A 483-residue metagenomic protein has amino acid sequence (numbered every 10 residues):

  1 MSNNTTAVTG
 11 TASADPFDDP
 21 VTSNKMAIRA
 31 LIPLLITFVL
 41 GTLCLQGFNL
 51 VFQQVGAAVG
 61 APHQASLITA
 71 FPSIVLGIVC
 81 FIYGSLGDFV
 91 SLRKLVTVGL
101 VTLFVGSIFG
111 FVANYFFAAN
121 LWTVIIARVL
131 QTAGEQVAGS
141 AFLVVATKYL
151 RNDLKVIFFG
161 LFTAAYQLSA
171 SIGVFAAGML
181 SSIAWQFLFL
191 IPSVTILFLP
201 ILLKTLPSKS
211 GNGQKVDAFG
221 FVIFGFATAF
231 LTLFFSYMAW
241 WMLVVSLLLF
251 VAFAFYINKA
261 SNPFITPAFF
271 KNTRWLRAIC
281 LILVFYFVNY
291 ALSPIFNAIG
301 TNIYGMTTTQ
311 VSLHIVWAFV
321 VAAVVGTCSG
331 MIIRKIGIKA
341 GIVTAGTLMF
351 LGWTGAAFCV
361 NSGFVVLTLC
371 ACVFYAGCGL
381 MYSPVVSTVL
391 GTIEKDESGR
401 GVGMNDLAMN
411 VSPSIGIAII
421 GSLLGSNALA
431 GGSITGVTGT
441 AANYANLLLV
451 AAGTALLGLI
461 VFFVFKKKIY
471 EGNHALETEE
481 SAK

Functional and structural regions predicted by a protein language model:
M1-L43: Cytosolic juxtamembrane N-terminal segment immediately preceding the first transmembrane helix of multi-pass
I28-C44, N49, T69-F71, G106 (+2 more regions): 12-transmembrane solute porter fold
N49, S140-L143, L161, Y166-M179 (+4 more regions): Glycine/proline-centered helix-kink
Q53-G56, Q131, L143-R151, V156 (+4 more regions): Helix-terminus/helix-capping segments at the ends of transmembrane helices and short amphipathic helices
V55-G56, L86-G87, A176-A184, G300-T301 (+3 more regions): Interfacial helix-cap and linker-helix signal at transmembrane-aqueous boundaries of multi-pass secondary transporters
P62-H63, N152-F162, T308, K395-N405: Loop-to-transmembrane helix entry/capping segments in MFS-fold secondary transporters and related SLC/MFSD carriers
A65-T69, S73, C80-G213: Helix-loop-helix hairpins in multi-pass membrane proteins, especially solute transporters
S182-C280: Hydrophobic transmembrane-helix bundles of small-molecule transporters
